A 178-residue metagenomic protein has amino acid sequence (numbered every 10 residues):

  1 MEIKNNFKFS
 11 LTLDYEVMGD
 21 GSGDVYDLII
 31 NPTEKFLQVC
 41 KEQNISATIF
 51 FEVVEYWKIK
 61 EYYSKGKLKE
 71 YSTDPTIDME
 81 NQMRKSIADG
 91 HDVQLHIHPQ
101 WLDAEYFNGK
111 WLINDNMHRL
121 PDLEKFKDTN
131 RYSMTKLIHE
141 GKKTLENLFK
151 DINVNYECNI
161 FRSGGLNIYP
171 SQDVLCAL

Functional and structural regions predicted by a protein language model:
M1-I160, N167-A177: Catalytic alpha-helical scaffold of carbohydrate-active enzymes acting on polysaccharides/glycoconjugates
